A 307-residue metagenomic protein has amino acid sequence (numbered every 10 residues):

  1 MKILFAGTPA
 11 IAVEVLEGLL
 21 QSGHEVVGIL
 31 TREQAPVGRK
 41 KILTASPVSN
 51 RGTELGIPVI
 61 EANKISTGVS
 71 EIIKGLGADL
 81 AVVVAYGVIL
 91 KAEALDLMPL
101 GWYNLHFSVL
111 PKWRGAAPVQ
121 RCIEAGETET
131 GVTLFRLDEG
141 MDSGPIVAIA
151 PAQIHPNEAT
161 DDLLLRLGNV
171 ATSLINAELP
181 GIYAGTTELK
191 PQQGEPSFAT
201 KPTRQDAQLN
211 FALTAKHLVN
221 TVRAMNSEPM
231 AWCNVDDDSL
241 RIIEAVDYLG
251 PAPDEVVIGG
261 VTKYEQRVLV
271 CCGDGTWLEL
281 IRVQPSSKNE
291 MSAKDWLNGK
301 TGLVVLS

Functional and structural regions predicted by a protein language model:
M1-R39: N-terminal Rossmann-like dinucleotide-binding module
K2, V27-G28, P58-L76, I89-F107: Internal alpha/beta domain cores that form substrate/cofactor-binding pockets in large enzymes and binding proteins
G7, I29, G52, A81 (+7 more regions): A residue-level signal for conserved active-site and pocket-lining positions in enzyme catalytic cores
V13, I42-A45, S66-S70, V88 (+1 more regions): Structural motif corresponding to alpha-helix initiation and N-cap regions
Q21-S22, R32, L80-F198, Q205: Donor/substrate-binding cores of folate-linked one-carbon enzymes
A35-T53: N-terminal beta-loop-helix "entrance" segment that forms/cooperates in small-molecule cofactor or anionic ligand
T200-L213: Acyl-group handling in specialized metabolite and lipid biosynthesis
A212-S307: An anion-binding loop in the catalytic cleft
